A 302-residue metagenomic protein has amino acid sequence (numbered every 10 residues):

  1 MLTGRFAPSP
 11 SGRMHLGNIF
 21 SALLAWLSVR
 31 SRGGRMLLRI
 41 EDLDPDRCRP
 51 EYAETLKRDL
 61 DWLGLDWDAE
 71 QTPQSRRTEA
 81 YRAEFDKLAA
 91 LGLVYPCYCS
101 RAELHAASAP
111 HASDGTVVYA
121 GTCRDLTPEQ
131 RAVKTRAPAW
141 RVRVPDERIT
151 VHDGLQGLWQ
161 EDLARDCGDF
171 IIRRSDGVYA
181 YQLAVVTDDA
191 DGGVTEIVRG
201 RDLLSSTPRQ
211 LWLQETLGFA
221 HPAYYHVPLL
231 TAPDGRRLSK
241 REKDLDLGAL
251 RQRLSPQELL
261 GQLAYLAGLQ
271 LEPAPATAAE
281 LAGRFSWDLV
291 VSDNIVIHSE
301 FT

Functional and structural regions predicted by a protein language model:
M1-A112, R201-D202, S206-F219, A276: N-terminal Rossmann-like or analogous alpha/beta NTP/dinucleotide-binding catalytic cores that position adenine
M1-S11, S31, M36, R131-V133 (+3 more regions): Non-catalytic terminal extensions that flank enzyme cores
H15, R77-R82, V142, Q182-L183 (+5 more regions): Noncatalytic linker/hinge segments flanking ATPase motor cores
R32-G33, G64-W67, S100, D169-I171 (+4 more regions): Short, surface-exposed, polar/charged, turn-prone segments marking secondary-structure boundaries
E41, T72, H226, L250-R251: Sparse recognition of residues in long alpha-helices and their boundaries
Y52-K57, D61-W159, L163-D166, A274-L281 (+1 more regions): Active-site neighborhoods of enzyme catalytic cores
A102-S239, D246-L250, F301-T302: Active-site cores that bind ATP or allylic diphosphates and position pyrophosphate for catalysis
